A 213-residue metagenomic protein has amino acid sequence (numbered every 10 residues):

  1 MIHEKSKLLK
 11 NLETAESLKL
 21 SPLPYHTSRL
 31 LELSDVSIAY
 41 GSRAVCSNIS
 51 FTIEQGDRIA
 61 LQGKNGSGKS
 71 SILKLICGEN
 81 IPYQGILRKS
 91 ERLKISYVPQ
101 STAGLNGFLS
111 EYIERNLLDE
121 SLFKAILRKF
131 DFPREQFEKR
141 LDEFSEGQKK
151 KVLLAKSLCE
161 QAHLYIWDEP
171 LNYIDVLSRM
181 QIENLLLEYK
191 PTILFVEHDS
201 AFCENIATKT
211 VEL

Functional and structural regions predicted by a protein language model:
M1-A44, E54: Coupling and communication elements adjacent to P-loop NTPase active sites across diverse families
F51-E54, L61: Conserved hydrophobic segment flanking the Walker A/P-loop of ABC-type ATPase nucleotide-binding domains
R58, K64, S71-F123, E197 (+1 more regions): ABC ATPase nucleotide-binding domain signature region
N65, D168, I174-D175, R179: ABC-family nucleotide-binding domains
Q100-K156, E160-H163, E169-N172: ABC-family P-loop ATPase nucleotide-binding domains
P191-V196: Conserved H-loop
C203-N205: A short, surface-exposed alpha-helical micro-motif characterized by mixed small hydrophobic and charged/polar residues
